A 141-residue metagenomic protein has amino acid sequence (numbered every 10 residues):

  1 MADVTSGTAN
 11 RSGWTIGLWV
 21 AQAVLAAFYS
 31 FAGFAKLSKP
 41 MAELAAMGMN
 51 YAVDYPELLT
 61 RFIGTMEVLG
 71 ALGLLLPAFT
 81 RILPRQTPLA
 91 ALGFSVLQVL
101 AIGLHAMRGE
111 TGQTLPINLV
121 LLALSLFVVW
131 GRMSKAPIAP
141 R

Functional and structural regions predicted by a protein language model:
A2-R141: Membrane-interface extramembranous regions
